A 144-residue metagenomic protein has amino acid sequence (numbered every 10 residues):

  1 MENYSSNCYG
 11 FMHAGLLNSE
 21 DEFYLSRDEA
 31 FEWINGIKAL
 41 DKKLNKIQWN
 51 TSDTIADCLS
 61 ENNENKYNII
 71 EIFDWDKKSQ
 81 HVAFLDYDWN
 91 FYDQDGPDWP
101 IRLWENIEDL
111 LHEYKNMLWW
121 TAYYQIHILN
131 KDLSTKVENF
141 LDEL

Functional and structural regions predicted by a protein language model:
M1-N50: Cysteine-nucleophile protease catalytic domains, especially the papain-like/related folds used in DUB/UBL proteases
G15, W33, K43, C58 (+2 more regions): Residues that form generic nucleotide/phosphate-binding pockets
D21, L44, W75-K78, W89 (+1 more regions): Intrinsic-disorder/low-complexity loop/linker signature
R27-A30, L40, I55, I107 (+1 more regions): Short amphipathic alpha-helical segments that mediate assembly, nucleic-acid/protein binding, or membrane association
S52-F84: Active-site-adjacent substructure of cysteine-protease-like catalytic cores
E71-D74, V82-I107: Catalytic Cys-His active-site segments of thiol-dependent hydrolases/isopeptidases
R102-L144: Noncatalytic regulatory segments and standalone regulatory/sensor domains
